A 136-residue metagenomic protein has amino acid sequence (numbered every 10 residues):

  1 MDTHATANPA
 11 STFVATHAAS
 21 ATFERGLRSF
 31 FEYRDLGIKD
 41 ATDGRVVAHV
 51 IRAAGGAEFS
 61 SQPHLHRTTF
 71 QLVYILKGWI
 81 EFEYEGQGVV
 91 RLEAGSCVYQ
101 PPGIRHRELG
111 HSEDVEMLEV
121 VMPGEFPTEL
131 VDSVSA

Functional and structural regions predicted by a protein language model:
D2-A18, E24, R107-A136: Double-stranded beta-helix
T22-H64, T69-F70: A short glycine-rich, His/Asp/Glu-containing loop-to-beta-strand
I38, A53, A94, P102 (+1 more regions): Active-site donor-binding loop signature of nucleotide-sugar glycosyltransferases
V50-A53, L65-F82, V120-P123: Short, conserved beta-strand element in jelly-roll/cupin
F59, G78-E83, C97: Short beta-strand segments in beta-sandwich/barrel cores
E85-Q87, G110-H111: Conserved catalytic-core motifs of eukaryotic protein kinase domains, centered on the activation segment
G86-G103: Short acidic-glycine-tyrosine-enriched beta hairpin
